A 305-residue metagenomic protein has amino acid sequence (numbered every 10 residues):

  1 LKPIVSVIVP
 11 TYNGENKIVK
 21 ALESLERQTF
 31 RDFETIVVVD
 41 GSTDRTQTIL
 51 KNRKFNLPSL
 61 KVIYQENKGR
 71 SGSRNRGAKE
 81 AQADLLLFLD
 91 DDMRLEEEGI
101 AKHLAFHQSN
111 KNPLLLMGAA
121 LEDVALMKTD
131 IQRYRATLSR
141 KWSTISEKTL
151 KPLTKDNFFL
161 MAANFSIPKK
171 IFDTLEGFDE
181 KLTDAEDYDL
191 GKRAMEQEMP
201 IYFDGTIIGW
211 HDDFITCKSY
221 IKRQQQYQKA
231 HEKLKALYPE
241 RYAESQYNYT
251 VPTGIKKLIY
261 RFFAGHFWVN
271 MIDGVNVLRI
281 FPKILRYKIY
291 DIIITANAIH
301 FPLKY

Functional and structural regions predicted by a protein language model:
L1-R27: N-proximal low-complexity "stem/linker" segments adjacent to membrane-targeting elements
S24, V39-T48, D90-R94: A conserved acidic beta->alpha catalytic loop
Q65-A81: Glycine-rich, basic loop-to-helix element that forms the pyrophosphate-binding segment of sugar-nucleotide handling
L86: Short aromatic/hydrophobic "clamp" motif used to bind/position activated sugar donors
E98-R133: Conserved donor NDP-sugar-binding/catalytic core segment of glycosyltransferases
A119, R135-N157: Short, flexible, basic/aromatic active-site loop/helix in glycosyltransferases
E147-I167, T183, D189: A recurrent flexible, glycine/aromatic-enriched loop bordering the glycosyltransferase active site that acts as
Q226-K229, A243-Y305: Non-catalytic, C-terminal membrane-associated alpha-helical segments of glycosyltransferases
